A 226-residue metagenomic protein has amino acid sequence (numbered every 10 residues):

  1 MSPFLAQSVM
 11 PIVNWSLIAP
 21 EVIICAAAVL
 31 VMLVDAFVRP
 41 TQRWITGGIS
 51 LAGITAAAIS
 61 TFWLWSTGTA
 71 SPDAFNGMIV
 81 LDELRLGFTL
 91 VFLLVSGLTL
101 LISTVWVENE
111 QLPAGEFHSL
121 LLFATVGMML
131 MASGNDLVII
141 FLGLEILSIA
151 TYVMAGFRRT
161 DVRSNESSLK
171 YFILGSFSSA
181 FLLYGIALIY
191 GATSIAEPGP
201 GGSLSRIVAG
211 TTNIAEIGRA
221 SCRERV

Functional and structural regions predicted by a protein language model:
M1-R225: Alpha-helical transmembrane segments of multi-pass membrane proteins predominantly involved in bioenergetics
